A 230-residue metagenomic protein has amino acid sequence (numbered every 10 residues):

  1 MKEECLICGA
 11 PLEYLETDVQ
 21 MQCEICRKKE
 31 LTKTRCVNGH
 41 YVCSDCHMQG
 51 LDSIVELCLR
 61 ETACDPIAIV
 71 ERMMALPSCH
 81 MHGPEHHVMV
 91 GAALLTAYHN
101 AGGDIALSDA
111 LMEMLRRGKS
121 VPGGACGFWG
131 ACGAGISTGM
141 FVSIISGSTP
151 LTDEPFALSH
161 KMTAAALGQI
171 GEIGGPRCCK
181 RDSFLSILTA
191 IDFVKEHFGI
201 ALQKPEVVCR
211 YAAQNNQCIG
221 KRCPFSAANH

Functional and structural regions predicted by a protein language model:
K2, Q20, K33, H40 (+2 more regions): Residues immediately within or flanking Cys/His clusters that coordinate Zn2+ in small zinc-binding modules
C5-C8, C23-C26, C36, C43-C46: Short cysteine-rich clusters marking metal-coordination/redox-active sites
L12, E30-L31, V42, G50: Cys/His-rich microdomains that often coordinate metals
E13-L15, A106-S108, I173-R181, K195-E206: Flexible, glycine/charged-enriched surface loops at secondary-structure junctions
L15-D18, L31-V37, S53-L57: Short Cys/His-rich "knuckle" micro-motifs
R60-G91, P176: Polybasic, low-complexity association/targeting segments
V88-D104, S108-H160: Conserved mixed alpha/beta catalytic, RNA-binding, or beta-rich assembly cores of soluble enzyme, regulatory
I145-S146, T152-K195: A structural-propensity feature for long, helix-poor, extended segments
